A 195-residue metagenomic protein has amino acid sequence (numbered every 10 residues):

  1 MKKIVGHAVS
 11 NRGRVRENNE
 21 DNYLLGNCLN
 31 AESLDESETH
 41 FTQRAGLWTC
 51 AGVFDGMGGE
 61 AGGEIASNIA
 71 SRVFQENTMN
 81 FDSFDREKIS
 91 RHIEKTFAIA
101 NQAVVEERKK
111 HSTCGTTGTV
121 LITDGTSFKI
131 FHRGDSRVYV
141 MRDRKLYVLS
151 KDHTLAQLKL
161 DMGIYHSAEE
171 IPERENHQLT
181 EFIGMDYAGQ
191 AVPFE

Functional and structural regions predicted by a protein language model:
M1-E195: PP2C/PPM-type serine/threonine phosphatase catalytic domain
